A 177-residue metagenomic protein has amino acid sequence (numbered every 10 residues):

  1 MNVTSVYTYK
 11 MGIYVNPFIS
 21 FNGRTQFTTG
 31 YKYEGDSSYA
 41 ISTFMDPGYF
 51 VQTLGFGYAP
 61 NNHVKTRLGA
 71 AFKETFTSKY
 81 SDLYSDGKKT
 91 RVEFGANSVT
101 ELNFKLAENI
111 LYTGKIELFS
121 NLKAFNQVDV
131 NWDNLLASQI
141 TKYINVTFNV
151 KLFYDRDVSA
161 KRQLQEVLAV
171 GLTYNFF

Functional and structural regions predicted by a protein language model:
V3-S5, L54, S98-T100, N134 (+1 more regions): Membrane-embedded beta-strands of outer-membrane beta-barrel proteins, especially the hydrophobic/small aromatic
Y9, Y58-P60, T100-F104, S138 (+1 more regions): Residue-level signature of outer-membrane beta-barrel architecture
Y14-P17, H63-T66, N109-Y112, Y143-F148: Repeated loop/turn-to-beta-strand initiation elements of outer-membrane beta-barrel proteins
G23-T29, P60, A70-F76, L118-L122 (+2 more regions): Transmembrane beta-strands of outer-membrane beta-barrel pores
D36-S42, L83-K88, F119-L122, R156-V158: Extracellular loop and loop/strand-boundary signature of outer-membrane beta-barrel proteins
Y49, E93-G95, D129, Q165: Membrane-spanning beta-strands of outer-membrane beta-barrel proteins
S120-D129, D157-Q165: Solvent-exposed loop/turn segments connecting transmembrane beta-strands in outer-membrane beta-barrel proteins
L164-F177: Outer-membrane beta-barrel "beta-signal"
